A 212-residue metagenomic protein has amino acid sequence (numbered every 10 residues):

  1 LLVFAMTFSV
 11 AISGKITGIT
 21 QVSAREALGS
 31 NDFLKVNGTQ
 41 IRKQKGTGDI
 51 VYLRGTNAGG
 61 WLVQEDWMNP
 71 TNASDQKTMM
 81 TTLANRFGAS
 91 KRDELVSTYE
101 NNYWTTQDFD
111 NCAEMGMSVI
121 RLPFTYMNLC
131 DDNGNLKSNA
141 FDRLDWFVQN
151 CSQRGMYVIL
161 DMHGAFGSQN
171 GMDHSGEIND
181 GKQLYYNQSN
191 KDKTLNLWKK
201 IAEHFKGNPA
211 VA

Functional and structural regions predicted by a protein language model:
L1-T7: Sec-dependent N-terminal signal peptides
A5, Q21, S30, T47 (+1 more regions): A residue-level detector for conformationally permissive "hinge/kink" positions
F8-E26: Sec-dependent signal peptide cleavage junction
S23-V36: Short linear motifs in intrinsically disordered
V36-Q44, I50-L53, A58-A212: Active-site mouth of glycoside hydrolases
